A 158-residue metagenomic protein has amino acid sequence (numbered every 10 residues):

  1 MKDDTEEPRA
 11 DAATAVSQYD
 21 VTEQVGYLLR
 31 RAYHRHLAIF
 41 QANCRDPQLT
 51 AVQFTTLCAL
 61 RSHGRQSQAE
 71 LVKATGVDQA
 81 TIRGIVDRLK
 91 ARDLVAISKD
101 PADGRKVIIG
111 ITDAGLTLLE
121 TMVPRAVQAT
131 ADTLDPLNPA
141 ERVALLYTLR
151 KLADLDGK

Functional and structural regions predicted by a protein language model:
M1-P47, L94: N-terminal leader segment of winged-helix/HTH proteins
L29, L60-G64: Short helix-to-turn junction characteristic of helix-turn-helix DNA-binding domains, especially the helix
L37, R65, A69, D87-R150: Charged, amphipathic alpha-helical coiled-coil/dimerization segments
L49-A51, Q66, V77: The short coil/loop that forms the "turn" connecting the two helices of the helix-turn-helix
T56-L57: Short alpha-helical "packing" element that flanks the helix-turn-helix/winged-helix DNA-binding module
V72: The alpha-helix within a helix-turn-helix
